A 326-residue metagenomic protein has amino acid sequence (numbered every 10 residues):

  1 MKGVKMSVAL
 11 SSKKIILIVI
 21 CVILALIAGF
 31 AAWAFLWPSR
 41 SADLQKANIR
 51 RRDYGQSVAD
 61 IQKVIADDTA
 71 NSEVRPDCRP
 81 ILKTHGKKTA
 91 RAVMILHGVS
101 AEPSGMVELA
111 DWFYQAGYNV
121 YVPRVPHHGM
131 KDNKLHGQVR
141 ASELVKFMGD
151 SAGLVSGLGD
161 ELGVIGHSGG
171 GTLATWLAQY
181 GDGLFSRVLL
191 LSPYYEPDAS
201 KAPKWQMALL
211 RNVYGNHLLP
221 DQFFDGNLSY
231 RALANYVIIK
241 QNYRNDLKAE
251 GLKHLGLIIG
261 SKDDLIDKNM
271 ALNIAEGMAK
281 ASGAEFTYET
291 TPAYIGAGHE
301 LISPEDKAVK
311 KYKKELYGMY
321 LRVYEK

Functional and structural regions predicted by a protein language model:
E73-H128: Short, surface-exposed "cap/lid" segments of acyl-processing enzymes
L109, D267-A279: Short alpha-helix in the alpha/beta-hydrolase fold that links the catalytic acid
M130-L158: Catalytic nucleophile-loop/oxyanion-hole region of alpha/beta-hydrolase and closely related hydrolase-like folds
I165-A174: Gly/Ala-rich beta-loop-alpha elbow adjacent to hydrolase catalytic centers
F185-A234: Hydrolase active-site cap/lid region
G251, L257-D263: Short beta-strand/loop motif that positions the catalytic acidic residue of the alpha/beta-hydrolase fold
A279-L301: Catalytic histidine neighborhood in serine/cysteine hydrolases with alpha/beta-hydrolase-type architecture
A297-K326: Catalytic active-site module of serine/aspartate enzymes centered on a nucleophile-bearing elbow/loop
